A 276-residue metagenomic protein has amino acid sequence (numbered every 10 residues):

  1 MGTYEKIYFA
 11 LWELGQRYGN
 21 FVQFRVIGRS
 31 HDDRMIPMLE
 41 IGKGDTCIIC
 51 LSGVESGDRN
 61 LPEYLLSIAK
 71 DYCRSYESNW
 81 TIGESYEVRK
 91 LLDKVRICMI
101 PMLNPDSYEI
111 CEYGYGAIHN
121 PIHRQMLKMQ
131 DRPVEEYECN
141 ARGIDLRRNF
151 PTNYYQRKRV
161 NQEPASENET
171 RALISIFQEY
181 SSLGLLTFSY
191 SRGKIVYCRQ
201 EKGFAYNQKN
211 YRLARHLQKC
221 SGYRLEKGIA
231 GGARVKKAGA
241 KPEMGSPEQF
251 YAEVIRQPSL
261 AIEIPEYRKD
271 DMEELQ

Functional and structural regions predicted by a protein language model:
M1-I36: Short glycine- and acidic-rich boundary segments immediately preceding or forming the N-terminal edge of structured
Q23-I27, S78-V88, K227-I229: Surface-exposed patches in mature extracellular/periplasmic domains of secreted proteins
D33-R34, E84-Y86, P242-Q249: Alpha-helical scaffolding within the catalytic cores of extracellular/periplasmic polymer-degrading hydrolases
P37-D45: Short beta-strand-to-loop junctions in surface cap/lid or active-site-entrance loops
D45, R59-Y206: Active-site/substrate-binding loop(s) of hydrolase catalytic cores
C47-C50, L260: Conserved beta-strand elements of the Class I
S52-D58: Active-site histidine-acidic residue metal-binding/catalytic motifs, centered on HxH/HExxH-like signatures
R147-Q276: Metallocarboxypeptidase
